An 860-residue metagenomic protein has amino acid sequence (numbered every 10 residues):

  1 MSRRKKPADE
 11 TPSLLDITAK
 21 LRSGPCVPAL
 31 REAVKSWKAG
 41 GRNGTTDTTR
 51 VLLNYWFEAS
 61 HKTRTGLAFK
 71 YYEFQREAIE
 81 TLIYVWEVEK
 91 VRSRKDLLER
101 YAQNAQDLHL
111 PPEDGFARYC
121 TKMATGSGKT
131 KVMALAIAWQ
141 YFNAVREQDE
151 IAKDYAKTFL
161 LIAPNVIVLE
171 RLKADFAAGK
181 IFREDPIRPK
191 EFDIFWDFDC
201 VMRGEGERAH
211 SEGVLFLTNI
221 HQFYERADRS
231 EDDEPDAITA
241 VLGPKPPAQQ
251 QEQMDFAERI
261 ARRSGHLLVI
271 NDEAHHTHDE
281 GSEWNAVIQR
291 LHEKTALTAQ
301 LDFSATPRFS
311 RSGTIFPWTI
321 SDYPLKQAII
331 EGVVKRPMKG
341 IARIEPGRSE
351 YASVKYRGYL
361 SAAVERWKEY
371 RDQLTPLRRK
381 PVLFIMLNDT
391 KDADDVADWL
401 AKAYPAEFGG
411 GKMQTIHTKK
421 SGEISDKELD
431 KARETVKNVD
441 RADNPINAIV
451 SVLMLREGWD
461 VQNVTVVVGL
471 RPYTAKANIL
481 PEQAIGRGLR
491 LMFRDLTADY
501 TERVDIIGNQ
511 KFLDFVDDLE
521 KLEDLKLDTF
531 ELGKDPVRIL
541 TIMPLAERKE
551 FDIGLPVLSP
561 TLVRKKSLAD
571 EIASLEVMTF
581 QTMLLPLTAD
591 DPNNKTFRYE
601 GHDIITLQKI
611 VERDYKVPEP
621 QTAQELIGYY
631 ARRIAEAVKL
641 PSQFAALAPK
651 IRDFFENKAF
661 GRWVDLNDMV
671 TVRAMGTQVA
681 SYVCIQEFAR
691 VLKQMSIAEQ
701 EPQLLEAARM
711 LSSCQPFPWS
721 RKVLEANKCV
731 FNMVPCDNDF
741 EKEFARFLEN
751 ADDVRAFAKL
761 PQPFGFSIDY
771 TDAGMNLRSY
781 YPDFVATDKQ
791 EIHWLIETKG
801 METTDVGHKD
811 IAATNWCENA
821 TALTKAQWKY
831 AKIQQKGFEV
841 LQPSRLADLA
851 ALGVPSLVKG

Functional and structural regions predicted by a protein language model:
M1-A68, E73: N-terminal accessory nucleic-acid engagement/regulatory domains that precede and modulate ATP-driven motor cores
M1-G24, P28, N143-E147, E170-K173 (+12 more regions): Helicase-associated low-complexity regulatory tails and linkers flanking the ATPase motor
G41-K122, K131: Conserved pre-motif I regulatory segment
H109-L110, D114-C120, K157-T158, R379-L383 (+1 more regions): Pre-Walker A (Motif I) flank of P-loop NTPase domains
A124, M133-E170: Conserved SF1/SF2 helicase motif Ia
S127-G128, M454: ATP-binding Walker
D154-N165, K380-N388, I416: Conserved RecA-like ASCE P-loop NTPase motor core of nucleic-acid helicases/translocases
D272-E273, M454: Walker B catalytic acidic pair
